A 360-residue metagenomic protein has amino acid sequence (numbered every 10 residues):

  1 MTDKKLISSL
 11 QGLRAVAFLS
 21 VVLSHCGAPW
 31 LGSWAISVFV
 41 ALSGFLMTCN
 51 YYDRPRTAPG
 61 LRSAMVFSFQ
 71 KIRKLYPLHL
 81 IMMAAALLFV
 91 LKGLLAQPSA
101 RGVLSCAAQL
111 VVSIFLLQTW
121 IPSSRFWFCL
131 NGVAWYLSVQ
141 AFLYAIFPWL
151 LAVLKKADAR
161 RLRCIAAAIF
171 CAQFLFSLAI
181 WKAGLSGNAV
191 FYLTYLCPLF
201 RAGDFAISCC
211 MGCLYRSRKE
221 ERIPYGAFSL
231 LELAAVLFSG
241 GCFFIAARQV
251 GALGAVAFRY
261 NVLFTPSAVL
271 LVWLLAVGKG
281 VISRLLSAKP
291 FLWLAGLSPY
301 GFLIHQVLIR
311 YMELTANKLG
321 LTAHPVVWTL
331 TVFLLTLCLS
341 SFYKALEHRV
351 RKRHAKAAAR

Functional and structural regions predicted by a protein language model:
M1-A189, L230, L297-S298, T315-R360: Membrane-cytosol interface segments of multi-pass membrane proteins, especially ER/Golgi lipid-handling enzymes
A17, F142-Y144, G203, F302 (+1 more regions): Short active-site segment of divalent metal-dependent hydrolases/proteases that encodes the spacing between
C26, V111-I114, S177-I180, A202-C213 (+1 more regions): Hydrophobic alpha-helical transmembrane segments
S33-W34, G132-Q140, L196-C209, F258-P266 (+1 more regions): Membrane-interface micro-motifs in multi-pass membrane enzymes
F45-Y52, R56, G212-R216, W273-A276: Regular secondary-structure segments
A145, A152, S208-E221: Internal transmembrane alpha-helix with an interfacial aromatic "cap," most often the third helix
G187-L193, L253-V256: Membrane-interface segments at the starts/ends of alpha-helical transmembrane spans
F205, C209-C210, L231-R349: Alpha-helical transmembrane segments of multi-pass integral membrane proteins
